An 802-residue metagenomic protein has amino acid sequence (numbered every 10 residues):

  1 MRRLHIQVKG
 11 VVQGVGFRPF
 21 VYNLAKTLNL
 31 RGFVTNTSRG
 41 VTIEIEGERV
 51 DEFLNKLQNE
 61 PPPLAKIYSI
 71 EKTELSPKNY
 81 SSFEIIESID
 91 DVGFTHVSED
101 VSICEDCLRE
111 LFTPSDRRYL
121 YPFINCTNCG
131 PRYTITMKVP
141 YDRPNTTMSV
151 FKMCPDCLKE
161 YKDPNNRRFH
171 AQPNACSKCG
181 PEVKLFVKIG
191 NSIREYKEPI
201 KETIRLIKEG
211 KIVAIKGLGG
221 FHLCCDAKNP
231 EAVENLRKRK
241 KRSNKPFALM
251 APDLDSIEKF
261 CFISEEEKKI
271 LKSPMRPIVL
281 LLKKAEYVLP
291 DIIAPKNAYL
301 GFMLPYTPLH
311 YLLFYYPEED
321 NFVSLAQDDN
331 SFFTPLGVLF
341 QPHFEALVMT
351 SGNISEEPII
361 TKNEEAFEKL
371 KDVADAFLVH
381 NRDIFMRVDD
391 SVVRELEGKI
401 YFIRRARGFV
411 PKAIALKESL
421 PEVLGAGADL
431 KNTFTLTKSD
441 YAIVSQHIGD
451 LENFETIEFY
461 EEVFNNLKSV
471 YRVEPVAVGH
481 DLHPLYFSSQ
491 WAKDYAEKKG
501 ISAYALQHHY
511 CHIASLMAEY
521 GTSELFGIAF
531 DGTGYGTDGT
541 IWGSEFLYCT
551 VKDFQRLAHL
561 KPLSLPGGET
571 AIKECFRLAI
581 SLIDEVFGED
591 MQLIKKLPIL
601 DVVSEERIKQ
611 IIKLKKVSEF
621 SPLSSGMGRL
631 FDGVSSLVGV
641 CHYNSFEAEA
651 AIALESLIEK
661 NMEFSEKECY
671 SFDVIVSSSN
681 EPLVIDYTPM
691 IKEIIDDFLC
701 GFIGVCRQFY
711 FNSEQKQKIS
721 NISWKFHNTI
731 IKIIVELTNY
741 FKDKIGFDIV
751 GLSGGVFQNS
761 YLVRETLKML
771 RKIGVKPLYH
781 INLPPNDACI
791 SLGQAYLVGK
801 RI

Functional and structural regions predicted by a protein language model:
M1-P173, S177-K184, K197: Intrinsically disordered, low-complexity, mixed-charge
E60, E318-F322, P335-G337, P342-K417 (+2 more regions): Internal gly/pro-rich beta-alpha loop/helix module that stabilizes soluble enzyme cofactors or their anionic handles
E74, G220-K283: A phosphate-binding glycine/aspartate-rich beta-alpha loop in the early core of alpha/beta enzymes
Q172-P173, G180-E182, A428-N466, S581-D748 (+1 more regions): A contiguous, well-structured pocket-lining segment that forms one wall/lid of small-molecule binding clefts in soluble
A214, R472-P484, G746-V756: Short glycine-rich phosphate-binding loop at a beta-alpha junction
E258-I263, L312, I359-E364, D390-S391 (+2 more regions): Conserved phosphate-binding catalytic cores of ATP/NTP-utilizing and phosphoryl-transfer enzymes
D481, G500-H512, D748-S753, S760 (+1 more regions): Conserved phosphate-binding/catalytic loops in two-lobed NTP-binding clefts
H509-F530, G534-G536, C575-D584, K732 (+1 more regions): Glycine-rich phosphate-binding/hydrolytic loop that grips phosphoryl groups
